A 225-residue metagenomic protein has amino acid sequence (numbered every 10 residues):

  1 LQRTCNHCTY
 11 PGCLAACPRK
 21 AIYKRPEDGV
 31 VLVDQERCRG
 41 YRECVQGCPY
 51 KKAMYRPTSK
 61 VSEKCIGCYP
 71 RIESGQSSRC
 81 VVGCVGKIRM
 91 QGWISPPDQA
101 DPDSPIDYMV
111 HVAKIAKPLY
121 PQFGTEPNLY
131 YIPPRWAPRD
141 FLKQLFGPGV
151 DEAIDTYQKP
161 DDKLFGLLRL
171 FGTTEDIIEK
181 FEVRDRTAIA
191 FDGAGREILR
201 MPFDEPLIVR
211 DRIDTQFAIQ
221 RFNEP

Functional and structural regions predicted by a protein language model:
L1-P11: Right-handed parallel beta-helix
C5, Q46-P49, V110-K114: Short amphipathic alpha-helical surface micro-motifs
Y10-R37, E43-K60, Q76-A100, P121 (+1 more regions): Iron-sulfur cluster-binding cysteine motifs and their immediate structural context in ferredoxin-like electron-transfer
E63: Acidic/polar active-site rim loop that often engages polyanionic ligands
G86-P225: Long, compositionally biased charged/polar accessory segments in the mid-to-C-terminal portions of proteins
